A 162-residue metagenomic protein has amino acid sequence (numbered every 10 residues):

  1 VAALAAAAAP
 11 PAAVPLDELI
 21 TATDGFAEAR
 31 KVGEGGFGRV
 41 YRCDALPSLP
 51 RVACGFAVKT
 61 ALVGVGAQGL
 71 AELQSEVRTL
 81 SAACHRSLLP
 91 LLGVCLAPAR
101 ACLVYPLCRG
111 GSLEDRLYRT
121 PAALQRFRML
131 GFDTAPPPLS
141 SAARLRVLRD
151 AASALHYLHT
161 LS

Functional and structural regions predicted by a protein language model:
A7-A29: A short, low-complexity linker immediately N-terminal to eukaryotic Hanks-type protein kinase catalytic domains
A29-V40: Protein kinase glycine-rich loop
G35, A83-R86: Conserved N-lobe motifs of Hanks-type protein kinase catalytic domains, especially the short loop(s) flanking
Y41-G64: Glycine-rich ATP phosphate-binding loop
L73-R78: Regulatory alphaC helix of protein kinase catalytic domains
P90-A101, R109-G110: Short beta-strand micro-motifs within the conserved protein kinase catalytic domain, predominantly in the N-lobe
C108-M129: Structural motif in protein kinase domains
S153-S162: Protein kinase catalytic-loop region centered on the HRD/HxD motif
